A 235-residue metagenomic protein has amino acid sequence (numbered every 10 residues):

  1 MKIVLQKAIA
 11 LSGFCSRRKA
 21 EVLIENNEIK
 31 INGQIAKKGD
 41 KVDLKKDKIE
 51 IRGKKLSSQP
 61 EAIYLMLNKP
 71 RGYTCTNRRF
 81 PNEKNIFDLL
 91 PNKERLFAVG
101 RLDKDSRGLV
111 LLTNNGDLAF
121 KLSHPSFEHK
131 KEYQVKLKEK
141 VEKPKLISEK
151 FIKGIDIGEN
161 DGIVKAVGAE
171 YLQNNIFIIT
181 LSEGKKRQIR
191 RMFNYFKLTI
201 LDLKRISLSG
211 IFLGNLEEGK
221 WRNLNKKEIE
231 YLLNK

Functional and structural regions predicted by a protein language model:
K2-K235: Basic, flexible Lys/Arg- and Gly-enriched helix-loop patches that mediate nucleic-acid binding at interfaces with rRNA
